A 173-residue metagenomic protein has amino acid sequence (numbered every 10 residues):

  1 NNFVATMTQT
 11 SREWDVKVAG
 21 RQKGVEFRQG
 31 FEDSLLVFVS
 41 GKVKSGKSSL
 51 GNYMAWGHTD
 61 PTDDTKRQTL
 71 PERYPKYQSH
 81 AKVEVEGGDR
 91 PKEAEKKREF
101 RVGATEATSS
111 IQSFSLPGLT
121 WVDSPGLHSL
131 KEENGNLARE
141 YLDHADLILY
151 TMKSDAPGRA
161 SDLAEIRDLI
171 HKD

Functional and structural regions predicted by a protein language model:
N1-V122: Conserved G1/Walker A P-loop phosphate-binding module
G46, L127-S129, S154-R159: Short acidic, S/G/P-rich loop/turn micro-motifs used as interaction or catalytic elements
M54-W56, T62, R67, K131 (+3 more regions): General N-terminal targeting signals
E84, K97-I111, S129-L147, T151: Well-ordered mid-protein domain cores that form the structural environment of catalytic cofactors
S113-G118, N136-D173: Conserved C-terminal guanine-recognition region of P-loop GTPase G domains, centered on the G4
